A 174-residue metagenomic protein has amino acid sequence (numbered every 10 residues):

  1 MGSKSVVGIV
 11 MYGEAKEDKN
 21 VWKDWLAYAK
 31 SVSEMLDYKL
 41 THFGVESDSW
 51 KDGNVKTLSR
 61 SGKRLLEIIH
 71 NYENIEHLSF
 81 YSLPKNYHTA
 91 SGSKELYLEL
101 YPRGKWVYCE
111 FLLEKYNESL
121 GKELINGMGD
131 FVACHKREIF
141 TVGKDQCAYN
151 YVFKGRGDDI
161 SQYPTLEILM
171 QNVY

Functional and structural regions predicted by a protein language model:
M1-V45, C147-Y174: C-terminal interaction module
G2-V10, E95-K115: Glycine-rich, often proline-containing surface loops adjacent to acidic residues and nearby aromatics that form
I9, L78-F80, C109, M128 (+1 more regions): Generic structural hydrophobic/aromatic packing signal, biased to beta-strands
K16-S93: N-terminal low-complexity, intrinsically disordered segments
M35-L40, I75, P102-G104, D130-I139: A broad structural signal for short, well-ordered beta-strand segments within beta-sheet-rich domains
G62-W106, F140-Y174: Aromatic/basic-lined ligand-recognition segments that form π-stacking hydrophobic pockets flanked by Lys/Arg to engage
F111-I160: Surface-exposed beta-loop interaction hotspot
